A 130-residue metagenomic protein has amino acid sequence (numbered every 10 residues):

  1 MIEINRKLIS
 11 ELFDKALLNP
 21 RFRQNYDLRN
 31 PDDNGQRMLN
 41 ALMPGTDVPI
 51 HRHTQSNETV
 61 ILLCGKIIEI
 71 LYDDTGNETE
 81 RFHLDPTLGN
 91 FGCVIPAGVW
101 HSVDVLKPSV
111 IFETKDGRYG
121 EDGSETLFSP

Functional and structural regions predicted by a protein language model:
M1-G35, E80-P86: A short, N-terminal "cap"/entry segment at the start of jelly-roll beta-barrel domains of the cupin/DSBH fold
E3-I4, L12-F13, N77-H83, S102-P130: Double-stranded beta-helix
M38-Q55: Conserved short histidine dyad/triad with adjacent acidic residue
T46, Q55-S56, V99, K107: A generic "binding-loop/recognition-motif" signal
I50-H51, E69-L71, C93-I95, H101-L106 (+1 more regions): Short beta-strand His + acidic residue motifs that chelate non-heme Fe in jelly-roll/DSBH and cupin folds
Q55-T75: Glycine- and acidic-residue-biased ligand/ion/polar-headgroup-sensing regions
D73-G98: Short acidic-glycine-tyrosine-enriched beta hairpin
